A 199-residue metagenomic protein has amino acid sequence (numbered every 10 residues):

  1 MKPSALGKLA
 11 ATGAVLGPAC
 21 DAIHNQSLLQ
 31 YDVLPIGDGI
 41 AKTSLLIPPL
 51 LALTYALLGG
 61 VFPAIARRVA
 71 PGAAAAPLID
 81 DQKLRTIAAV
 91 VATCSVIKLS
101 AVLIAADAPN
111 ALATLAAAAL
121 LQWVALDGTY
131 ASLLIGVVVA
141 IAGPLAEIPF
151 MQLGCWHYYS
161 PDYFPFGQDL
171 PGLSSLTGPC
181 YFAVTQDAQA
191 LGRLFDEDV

Functional and structural regions predicted by a protein language model:
M1-V199: Aromatic-rich, lipid-facing transmembrane alpha helices and their immediate juxtamembrane interface loops in integral
